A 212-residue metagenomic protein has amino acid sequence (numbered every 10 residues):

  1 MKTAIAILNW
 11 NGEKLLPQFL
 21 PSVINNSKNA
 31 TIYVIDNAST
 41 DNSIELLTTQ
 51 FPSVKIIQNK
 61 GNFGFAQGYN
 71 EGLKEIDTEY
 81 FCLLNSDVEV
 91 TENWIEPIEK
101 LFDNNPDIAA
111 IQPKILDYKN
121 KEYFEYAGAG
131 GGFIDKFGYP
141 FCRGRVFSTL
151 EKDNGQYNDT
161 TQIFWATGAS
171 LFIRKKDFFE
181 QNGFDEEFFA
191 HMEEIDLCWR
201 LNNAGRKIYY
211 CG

Functional and structural regions predicted by a protein language model:
K2-A4, T31, D196: Cell-envelope/extracellular polymer assembly enzymes that use nucleotide-activated donors
S22, D36-E45, G61: A conserved acidic beta->alpha catalytic loop
S22-A30: Short, acidic, metal-binding catalytic loop of nucleotide-sugar glycosyltransferases
N59-I76, S86: Glycine-rich, basic loop-to-helix element that forms the pyrophosphate-binding segment of sugar-nucleotide handling
F81: Short aromatic/hydrophobic "clamp" motif used to bind/position activated sugar donors
E89-Y139: Conserved donor NDP-sugar-binding/catalytic core segment of glycosyltransferases
P113, G131-I163: Short, flexible, basic/aromatic active-site loop/helix in glycosyltransferases
N158, Q162-G212: A short, conserved alpha-helix in the catalytic core of glycosyltransferases
